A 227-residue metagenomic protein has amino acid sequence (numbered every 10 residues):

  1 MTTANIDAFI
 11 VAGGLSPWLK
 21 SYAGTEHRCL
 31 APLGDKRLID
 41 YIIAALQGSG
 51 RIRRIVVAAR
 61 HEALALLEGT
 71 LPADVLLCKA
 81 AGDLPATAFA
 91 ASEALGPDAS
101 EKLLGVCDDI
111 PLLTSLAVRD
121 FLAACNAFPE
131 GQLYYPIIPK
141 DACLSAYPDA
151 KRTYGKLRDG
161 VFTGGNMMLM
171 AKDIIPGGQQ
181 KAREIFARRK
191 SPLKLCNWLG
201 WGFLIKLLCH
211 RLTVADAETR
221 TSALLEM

Functional and structural regions predicted by a protein language model:
M1-G24: N-terminal nucleotide-binding beta1-loop-alpha1 segment
T2-I10, K36-K102, L212-T213: Conserved N-terminal catalytic core of the sugar/cofactor nucleotidyltransferase
G24-Y41: Short catalytic helix/loop segments, enriched in acidic residues and glycine and frequently bearing histidine
V106-D108: Active-site acidic Asp-centered loop
I110-L112: Acidic metal-phosphate-binding loop of nucleotide-sugar-dependent transferases
T114-A223: Conserved core of the sugar-phosphate nucleotidyltransferase
